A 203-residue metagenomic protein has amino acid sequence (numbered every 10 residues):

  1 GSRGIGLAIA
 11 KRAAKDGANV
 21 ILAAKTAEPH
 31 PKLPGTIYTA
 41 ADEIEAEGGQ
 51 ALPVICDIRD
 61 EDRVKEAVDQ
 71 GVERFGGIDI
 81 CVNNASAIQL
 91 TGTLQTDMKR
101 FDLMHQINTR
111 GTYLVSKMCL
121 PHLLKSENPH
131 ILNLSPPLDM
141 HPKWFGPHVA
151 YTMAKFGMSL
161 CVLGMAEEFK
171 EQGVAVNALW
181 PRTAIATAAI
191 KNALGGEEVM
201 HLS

Functional and structural regions predicted by a protein language model:
G1-F75, I88-Q89: Short-chain dehydrogenase/reductase
D16, R74-F75, T91-G92, M118-E127 (+2 more regions): A short helix-coil junction within the Rossmann-fold of NAD(P)-dependent oxidoreductases
A67, C81-V82: Conserved hydrophobic beta-strands of the Rossmann-like cofactor-binding core in SDR/related NAD(P)H-dependent
D79-I80, D102, P129-L134, V174-N177: Conserved catalytic-site loops of classical short-chain dehydrogenases/reductases
G92-T93, D97-D102: Substrate-binding pocket helix/loop in short-chain dehydrogenase/reductase
S116-K117, L163: A short, exposed helix-loop element centered on a Lys and neighboring polar residues
L124-K125, H130-E171, W180-I185, G195: Catalytic loop of short-chain dehydrogenase/reductase
